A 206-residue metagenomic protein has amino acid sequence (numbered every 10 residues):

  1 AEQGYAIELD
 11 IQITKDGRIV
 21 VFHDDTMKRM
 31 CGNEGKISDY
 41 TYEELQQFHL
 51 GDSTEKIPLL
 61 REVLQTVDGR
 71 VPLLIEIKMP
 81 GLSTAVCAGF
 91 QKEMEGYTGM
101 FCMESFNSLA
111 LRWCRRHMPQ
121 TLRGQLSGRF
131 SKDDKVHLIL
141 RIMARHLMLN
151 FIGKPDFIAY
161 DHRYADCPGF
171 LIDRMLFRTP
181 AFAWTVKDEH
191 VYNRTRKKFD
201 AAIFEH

Functional and structural regions predicted by a protein language model:
A1-I13, I152-F157: Catalytic domains of carbohydrate-active enzymes, especially glycoside hydrolases
Q3-Y5, R18-I19, V71, C102: The start of beta-strands in P-loop NTPase/AAA+ ATPase cores
A6, L122-G124, A201-I203: Paired acidic/hydrophobic, glycine-rich loop segments that form the ligand-binding mouth/hinge of periplasmic-binding
I7-L9, F22-H23, I75-I77, F204: Active-site flanking residues adjacent to catalytic metal/cofactor-binding acidic residues
I13-T26: Glycine-rich, proline-tolerant flexible connector loops at the mouths of alpha/beta enzymes
T14-K15, G81, L109, A165 (+1 more regions): Short alpha-helical
H23-S131, F151-P155, A159-R163: Metal-dependent phosphodiesterase/phospholipase catalytic core, i.e., the His/Asp/Glu-rich active-site region
D133-H206: C-terminal active-site rim and adjoining tail of enzyme catalytic domains
